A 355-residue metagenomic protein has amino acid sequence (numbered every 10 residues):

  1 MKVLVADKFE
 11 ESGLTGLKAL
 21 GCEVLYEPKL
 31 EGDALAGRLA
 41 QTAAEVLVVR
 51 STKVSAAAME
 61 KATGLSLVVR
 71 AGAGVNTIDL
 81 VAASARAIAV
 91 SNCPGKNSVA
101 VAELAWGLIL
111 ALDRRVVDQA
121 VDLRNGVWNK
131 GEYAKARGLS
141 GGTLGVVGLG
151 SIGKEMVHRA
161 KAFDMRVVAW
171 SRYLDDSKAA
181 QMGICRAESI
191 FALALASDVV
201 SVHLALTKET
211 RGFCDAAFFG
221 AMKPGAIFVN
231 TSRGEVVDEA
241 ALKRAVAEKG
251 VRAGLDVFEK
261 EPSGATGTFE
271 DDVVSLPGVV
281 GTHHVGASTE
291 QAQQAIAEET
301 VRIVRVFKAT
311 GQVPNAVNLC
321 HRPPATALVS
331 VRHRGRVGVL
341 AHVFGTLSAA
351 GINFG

Functional and structural regions predicted by a protein language model:
M1-S91, L195, D215, T266: An N-terminal-biased, well-structured beta-alpha scaffold segment characteristic of Rossmann-like dinucleotide-binding
E27-P28, R50, A71-G72, A87-V99 (+4 more regions): Short beta->alpha connector loops at strand-helix junctions that form conserved, small/polar/Pro-enriched
A40, S55-M59, Y173-E270, S288: Rossmann-like adenosine-cofactor binding region
E45-V46, L67, V199, I227 (+2 more regions): Short, Asp-centered acidic motifs that coordinate Mg2+ and/or phosphate in catalytic or ligand-binding sites
L65, S140-T143, A216, G225: Phosphate-coordination loops involved in phosphoryl transfer and adenosine-cofactor binding
R86-I88, P94-T143, S151, E155-H158 (+5 more regions): Phosphate-binding beta-alpha-beta segment of Rossmann-like dinucleotide-binding domains, i.e., the NAD(P)
V90, R166, P224-C320, P324: Rossmann-like dinucleotide-binding domain for NAD(H)/NADP(H)
P314-G355: A conserved regulatory-domain signal marking ACT and ACT-like small-molecule sensing domains and adjacent regulatory
